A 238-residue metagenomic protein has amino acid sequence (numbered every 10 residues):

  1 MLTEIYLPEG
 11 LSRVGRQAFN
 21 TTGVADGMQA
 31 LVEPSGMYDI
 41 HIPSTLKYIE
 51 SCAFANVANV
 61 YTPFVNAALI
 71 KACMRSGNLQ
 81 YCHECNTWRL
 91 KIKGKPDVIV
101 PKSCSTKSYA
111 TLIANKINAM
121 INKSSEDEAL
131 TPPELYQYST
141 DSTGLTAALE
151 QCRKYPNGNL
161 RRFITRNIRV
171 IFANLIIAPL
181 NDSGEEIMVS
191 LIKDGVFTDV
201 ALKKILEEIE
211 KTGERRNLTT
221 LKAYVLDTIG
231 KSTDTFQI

Functional and structural regions predicted by a protein language model:
M1-R13, G23-Y48, N56-R153, G158-D182 (+1 more regions): Structural signature of tandem-repeat unit edges
A25-D26, T198-D199, T212-N217, T228-S232: Alpha-solenoid repeat scaffolds
A178-P179, I205, I209-G213: Ankyrin-repeat helical register
G184-I192, R216-L226: Ankyrin repeat structural motif
D199-L206, T233-Q237: Boundary/linker segments of alpha-helical solenoid repeat arrays
